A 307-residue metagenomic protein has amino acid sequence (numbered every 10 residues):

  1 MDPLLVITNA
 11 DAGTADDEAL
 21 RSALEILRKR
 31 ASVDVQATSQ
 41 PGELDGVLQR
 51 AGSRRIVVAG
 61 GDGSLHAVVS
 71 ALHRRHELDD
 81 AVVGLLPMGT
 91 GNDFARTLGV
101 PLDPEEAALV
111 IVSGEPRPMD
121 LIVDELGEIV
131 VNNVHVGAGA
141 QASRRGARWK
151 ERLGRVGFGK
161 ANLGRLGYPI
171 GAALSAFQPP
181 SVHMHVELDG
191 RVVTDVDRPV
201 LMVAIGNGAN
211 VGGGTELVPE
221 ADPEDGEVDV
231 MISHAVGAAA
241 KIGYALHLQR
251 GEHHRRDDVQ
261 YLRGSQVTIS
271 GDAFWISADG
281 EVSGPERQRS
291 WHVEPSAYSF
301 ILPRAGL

Functional and structural regions predicted by a protein language model:
M1-A59, H66, A71, E105-E106 (+2 more regions): ATP/NTP phosphate-donor binding region
I7-T8, G60, H234, G271: Short beta-strand/turn micro-motifs composed of small residues that flank or help shape donor/cofactor-binding pockets
I7-T8, Q36-T38, E77-L201: Catalytic core of DAGKc-family lipid kinases
A10, A59-G61, L86-M88, N207: Glycine-rich beta-strand-to-loop/alpha-helix junction loops that act as flexible
D16-D17, A67-V69, A95-R96, Q141 (+3 more regions): Short glycine-/acidic-enriched loop or helix-start segments at secondary-structure transitions that form or flank
R21-E25, G52-S53, H73-R74, A147-R148 (+2 more regions): Short, solvent-exposed amphipathic alpha-helical segments in soluble enzyme and RNA/protein-processing domains
H135, A204-L217, V282: Glycine-rich phosphate/pyrophosphate-binding beta-alpha loops
L188-D197, E216-L307: ATP/nucleoside-binding phosphotransfer catalytic cores, i.e., glycine-rich phosphate-binding loops
